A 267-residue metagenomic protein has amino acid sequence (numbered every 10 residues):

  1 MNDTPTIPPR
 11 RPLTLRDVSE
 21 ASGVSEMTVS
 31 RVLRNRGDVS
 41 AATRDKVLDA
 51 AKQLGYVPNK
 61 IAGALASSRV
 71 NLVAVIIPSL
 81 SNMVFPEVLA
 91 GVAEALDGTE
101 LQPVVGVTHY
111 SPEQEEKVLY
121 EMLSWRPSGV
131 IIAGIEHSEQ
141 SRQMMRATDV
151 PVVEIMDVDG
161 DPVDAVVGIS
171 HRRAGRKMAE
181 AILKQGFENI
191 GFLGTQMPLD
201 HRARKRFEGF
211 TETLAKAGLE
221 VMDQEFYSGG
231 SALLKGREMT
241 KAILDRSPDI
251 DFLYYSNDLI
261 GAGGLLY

Functional and structural regions predicted by a protein language model:
M1-N71: N-terminal helix-turn-helix DNA-binding module of bacterial transcription factors
S25, N71, S128, F187-N189 (+1 more regions): Short acidic/polar active-site loop segments enriched in Thr and Asp
A41, L54-E121, W125-G129, Q196 (+2 more regions): Amphipathic helical "hinge" segments at domain boundaries
V107, M156, G194, E225-S228: Residue-level recognition of beta-strand->loop/alpha-helix junctions
Y110, A133-K177, G191, M197 (+2 more regions): Flexible loop/hinge segments that line or gate small-molecule binding clefts
H137-E139, R204-A217, V221-Y267: Hydrophobic alpha-helical
V167-F192, E208, E212, L233-K241 (+1 more regions): Hydrophobic alpha-helical segments within soluble ligand-binding/sensing domains
